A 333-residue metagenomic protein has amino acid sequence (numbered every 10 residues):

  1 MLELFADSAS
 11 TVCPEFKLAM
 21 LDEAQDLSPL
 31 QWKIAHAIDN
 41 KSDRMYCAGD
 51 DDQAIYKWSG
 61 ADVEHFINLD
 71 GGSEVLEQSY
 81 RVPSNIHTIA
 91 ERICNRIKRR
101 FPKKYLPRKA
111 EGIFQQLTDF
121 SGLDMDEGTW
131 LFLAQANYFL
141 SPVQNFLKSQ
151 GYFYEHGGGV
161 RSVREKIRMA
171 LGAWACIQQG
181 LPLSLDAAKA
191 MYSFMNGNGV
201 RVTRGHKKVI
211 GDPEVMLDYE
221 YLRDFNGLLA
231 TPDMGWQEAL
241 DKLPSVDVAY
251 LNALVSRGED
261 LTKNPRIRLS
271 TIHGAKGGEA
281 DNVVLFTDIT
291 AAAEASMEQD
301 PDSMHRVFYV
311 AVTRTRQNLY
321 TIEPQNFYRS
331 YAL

Functional and structural regions predicted by a protein language model:
M1-M20, L27-I34, V248-I272: Conserved helicase/translocase P-loop NTPase motor core
E3-D7, G112-T118: Charged, flexible boundary elements
C13-K17, S42, E127-T129: A general structural motif
Q25-E111, L131-S149, G157-E165, N264-I267 (+5 more regions): Conserved helicase motor core of SF1/SF2 NTP-dependent helicases
S84, N137-Y320: Core RecA-like ATPase module of SF1/SF2 helicases and allied nucleic-acid translocases
Q115-G128: Conserved interdomain hinge at the start of the Helicase C-terminal
T321, N326-A332: Substrate-binding beta-hairpin/strand module that engages nucleic acids
